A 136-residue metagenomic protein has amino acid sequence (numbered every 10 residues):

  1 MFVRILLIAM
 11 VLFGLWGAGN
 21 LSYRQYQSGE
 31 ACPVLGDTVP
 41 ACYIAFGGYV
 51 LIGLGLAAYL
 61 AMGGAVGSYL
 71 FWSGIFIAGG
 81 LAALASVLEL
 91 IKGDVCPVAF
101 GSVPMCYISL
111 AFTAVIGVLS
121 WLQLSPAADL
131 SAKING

Functional and structural regions predicted by a protein language model:
M1-G17, P126, G136: Cytosolic juxtamembrane helix and N-cap/initiation of the first transmembrane helix
R4, D94-D129, K133: Alpha-helical membrane-associated segments of multi-pass integral membrane proteins
I8-N20, F76-A83: Canonical alpha-helical transmembrane segments of integral membrane proteins
A18-G29, A57-G64, A83-G93, G117-A127: Transmembrane helix-loop junctions and nearby membrane-interface residues
R24-I44, A83-I108: Interfacial non-cytosolic loop connecting adjacent transmembrane helices
P40-A57: Generic alpha-helical transmembrane segments
L56-G79: Loop-to-transmembrane helix junctions at the membrane interface
F71-L90, F112: Hydrophobic alpha-helical membrane segments
